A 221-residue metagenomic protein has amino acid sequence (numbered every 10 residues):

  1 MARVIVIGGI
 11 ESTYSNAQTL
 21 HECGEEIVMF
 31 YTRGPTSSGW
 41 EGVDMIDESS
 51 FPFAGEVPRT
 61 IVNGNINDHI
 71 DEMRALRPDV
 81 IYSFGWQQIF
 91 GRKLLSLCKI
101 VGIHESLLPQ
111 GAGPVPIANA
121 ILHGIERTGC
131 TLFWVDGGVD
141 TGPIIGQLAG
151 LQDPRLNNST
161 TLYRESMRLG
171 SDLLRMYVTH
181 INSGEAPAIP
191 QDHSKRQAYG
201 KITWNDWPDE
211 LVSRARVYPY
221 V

Functional and structural regions predicted by a protein language model:
M1-V221: One-carbon transfer enzymes
